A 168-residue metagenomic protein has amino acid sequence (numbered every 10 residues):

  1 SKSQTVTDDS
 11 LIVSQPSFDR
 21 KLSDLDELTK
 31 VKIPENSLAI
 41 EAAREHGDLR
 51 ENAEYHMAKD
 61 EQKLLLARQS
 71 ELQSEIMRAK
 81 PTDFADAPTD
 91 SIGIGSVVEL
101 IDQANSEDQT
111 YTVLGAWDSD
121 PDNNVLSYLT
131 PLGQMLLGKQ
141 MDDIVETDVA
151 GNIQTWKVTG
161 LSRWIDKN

Functional and structural regions predicted by a protein language model:
S1-S70, I165-N168: Helix-rich terminal scaffold detector
L11-V13, L22-L25, E45-D48, T82-S91 (+4 more regions): Helical anchoring/docking segments at protein termini
H56-K63, L72-S74, N105-D108, D118-P121: A broad, low-specificity signal for short, low-complexity segments enriched in glycine/proline and polar/charged
R78, G115-A116, V158-N168: Short, compositionally biased
D86-W156: Non-DNA-binding regulatory cores of transcription-related proteins, predominantly C-terminal effector-binding
